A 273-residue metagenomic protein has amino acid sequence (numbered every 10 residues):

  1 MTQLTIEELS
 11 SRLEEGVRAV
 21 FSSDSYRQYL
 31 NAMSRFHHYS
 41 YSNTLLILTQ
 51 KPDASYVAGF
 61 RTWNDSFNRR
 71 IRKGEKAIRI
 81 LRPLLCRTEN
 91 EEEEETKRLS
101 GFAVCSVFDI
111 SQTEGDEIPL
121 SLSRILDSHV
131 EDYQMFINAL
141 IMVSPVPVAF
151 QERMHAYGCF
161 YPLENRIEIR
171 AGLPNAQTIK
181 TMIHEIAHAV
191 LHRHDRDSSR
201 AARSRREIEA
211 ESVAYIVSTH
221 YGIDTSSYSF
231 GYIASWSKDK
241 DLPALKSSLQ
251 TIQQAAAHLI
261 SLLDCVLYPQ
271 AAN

Functional and structural regions predicted by a protein language model:
M1-E209, V213-N273: N-terminal accessory/interface modules of nucleic-acid-binding and processing proteins
